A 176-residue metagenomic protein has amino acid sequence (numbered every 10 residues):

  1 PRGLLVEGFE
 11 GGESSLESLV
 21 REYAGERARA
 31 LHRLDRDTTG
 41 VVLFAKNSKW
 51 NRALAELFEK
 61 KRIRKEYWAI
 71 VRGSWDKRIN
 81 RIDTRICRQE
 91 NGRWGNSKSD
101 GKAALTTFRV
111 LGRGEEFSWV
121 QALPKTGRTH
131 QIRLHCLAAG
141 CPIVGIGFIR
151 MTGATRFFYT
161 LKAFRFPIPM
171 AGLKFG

Functional and structural regions predicted by a protein language model:
P1-L105, L111-G114, F158: RNA pseudouridine synthases
T38, A45-N47, P124-L134: Ser/Thr-glycine-rich phosphate-binding loops at phosphate-binding pockets of nucleotides, nucleotide cofactors
R72, A122-K125: A structural micro-motif recognizing beta-strand termini and the immediately following turn/loop segments
I82-T84, V120, R133: Beta-strand scaffold of nucleotide-dependent catalytic cores
R93-W94, S118, L173: Hydrophobic residues embedded in beta-strands of well-ordered beta-sheets
K102, T129-G176: Pseudouridine synthases involved in rRNA/tRNA modification
E115-L123: Short histidine-centered loop motifs in beta-beta connectors
